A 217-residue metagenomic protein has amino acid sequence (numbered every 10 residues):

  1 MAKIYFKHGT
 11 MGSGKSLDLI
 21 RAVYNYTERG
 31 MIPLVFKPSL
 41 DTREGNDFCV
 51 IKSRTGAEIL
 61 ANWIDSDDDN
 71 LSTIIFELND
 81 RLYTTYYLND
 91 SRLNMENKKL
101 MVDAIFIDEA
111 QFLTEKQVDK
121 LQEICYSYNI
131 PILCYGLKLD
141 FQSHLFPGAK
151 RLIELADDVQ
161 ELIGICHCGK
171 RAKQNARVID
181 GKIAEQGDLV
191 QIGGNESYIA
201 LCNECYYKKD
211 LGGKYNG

Functional and structural regions predicted by a protein language model:
M1-D90, D140-R151, E161-G164, I183-E185 (+1 more regions): Conserved P-loop
D108-E109: Walker B catalytic acidic pair
F112-L113: Residues immediately C-terminal
C125-G148: Sensor-1/coupling segment of RecA-like P-loop NTPase cores
A156: Short basic (Lys/Arg) and small-residue
I165-Q191: Short recognition patches in nucleic-acid-associated and regulatory proteins
